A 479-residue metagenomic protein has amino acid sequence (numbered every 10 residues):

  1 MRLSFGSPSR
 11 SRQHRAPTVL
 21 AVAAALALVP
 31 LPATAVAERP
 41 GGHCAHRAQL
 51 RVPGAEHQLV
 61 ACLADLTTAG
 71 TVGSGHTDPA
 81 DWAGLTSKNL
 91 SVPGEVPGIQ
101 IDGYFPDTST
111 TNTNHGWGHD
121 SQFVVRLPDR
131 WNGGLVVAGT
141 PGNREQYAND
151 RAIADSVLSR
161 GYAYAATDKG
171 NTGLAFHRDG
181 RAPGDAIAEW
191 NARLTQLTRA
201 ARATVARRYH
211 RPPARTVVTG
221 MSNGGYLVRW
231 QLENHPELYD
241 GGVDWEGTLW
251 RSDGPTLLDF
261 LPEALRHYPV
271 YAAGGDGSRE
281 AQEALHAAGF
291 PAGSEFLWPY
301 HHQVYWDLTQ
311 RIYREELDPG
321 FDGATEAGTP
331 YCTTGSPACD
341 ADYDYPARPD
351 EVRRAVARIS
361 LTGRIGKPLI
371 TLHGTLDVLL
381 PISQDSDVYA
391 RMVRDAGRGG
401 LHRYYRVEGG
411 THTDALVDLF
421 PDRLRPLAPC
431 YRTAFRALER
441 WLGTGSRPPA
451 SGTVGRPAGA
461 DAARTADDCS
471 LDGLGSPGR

Functional and structural regions predicted by a protein language model:
M1-E38: Secretory targeting and sorting signals
P40-N114, G118-S121, G247-R364, T453 (+2 more regions): Accessory cap/linker subdomain of secreted extracellular hydrolases
P106, G116-Q122, P128-L135, E145 (+2 more regions): Proline/glycine-enriched tight loop/beta-turn segments at coil->beta junctions that connect or precede beta-strands
L127-N132, P183-A192, Q196, A200-S222: Gly/Ser-rich "nucleophile elbow"/oxyanion-hole loop immediately N-terminal to the catalytic nucleophile in hydrolases
W131-L135, S159-Y164, R211-T216, E237-G241 (+2 more regions): Loop/turn elements at helix/coil->beta-strand transitions in domains of secreted/extracellular proteins
A138-R199, R207, L416-D422: Cap/lid segment of the alpha/beta-hydrolase catalytic domain
E145, R215-R266: Primarily recognizes the serine-hydrolase "nucleophile elbow" in alpha/beta-hydrolase and SGNH/GDSL folds
R314-G478: C-terminal subdomain of alpha/beta-hydrolase-fold enzymes, centered on the catalytic histidine and its supporting
